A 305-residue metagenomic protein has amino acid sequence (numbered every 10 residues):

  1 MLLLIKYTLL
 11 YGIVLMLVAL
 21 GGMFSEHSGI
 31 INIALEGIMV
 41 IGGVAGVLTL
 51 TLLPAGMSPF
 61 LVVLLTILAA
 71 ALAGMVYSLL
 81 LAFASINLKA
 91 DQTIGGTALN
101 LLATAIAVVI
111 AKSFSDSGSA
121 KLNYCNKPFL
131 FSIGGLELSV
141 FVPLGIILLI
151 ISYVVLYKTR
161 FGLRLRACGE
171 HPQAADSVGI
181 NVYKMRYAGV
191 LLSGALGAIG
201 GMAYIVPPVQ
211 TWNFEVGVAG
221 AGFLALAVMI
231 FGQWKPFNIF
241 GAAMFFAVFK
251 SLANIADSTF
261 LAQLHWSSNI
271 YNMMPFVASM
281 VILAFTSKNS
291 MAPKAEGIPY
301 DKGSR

Functional and structural regions predicted by a protein language model:
M1-V18, I31, A45, P54-L65: Membrane-interfacial amphipathic/re-entrant helices at transmembrane-helix boundaries
V18-A19, G43-V47, T104-V108, V142-V154 (+4 more regions): Hydrophobic core segments of alpha-helical transmembrane domains in multi-pass membrane transport and ion-translocation
F24-A45, I86-L99, R164, V209-F223 (+1 more regions): Short, non-helical or kinked segments that cap or interrupt transmembrane helices
M57-L102, I147: Alpha-helical transmembrane segments within multi-pass membrane transporters and channels
Q92, A103-K158, T259-I270, G297-R305: Transmembrane helix-bundle core of multi-pass membrane transporters and related energy-transducing complexes
E137-N213, P236, G241: Helix-loop-helix "hairpin" substructures at the membrane interface of multi-pass membrane proteins
S152, E170-K184, D257-R305: Cytosolic-side transmembrane-helix boundaries in multi-pass membrane proteins
W212-F276: Transmembrane alpha-helical segments in multi-pass inner-membrane proteins
